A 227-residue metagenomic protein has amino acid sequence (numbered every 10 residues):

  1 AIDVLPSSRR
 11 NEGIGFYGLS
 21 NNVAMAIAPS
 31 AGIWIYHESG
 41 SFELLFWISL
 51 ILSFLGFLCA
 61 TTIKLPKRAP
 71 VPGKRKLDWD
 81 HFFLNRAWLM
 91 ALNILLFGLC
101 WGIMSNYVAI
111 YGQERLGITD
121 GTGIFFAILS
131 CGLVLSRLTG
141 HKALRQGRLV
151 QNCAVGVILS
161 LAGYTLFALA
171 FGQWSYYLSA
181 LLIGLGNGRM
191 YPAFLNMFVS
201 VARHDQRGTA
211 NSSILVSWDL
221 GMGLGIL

Functional and structural regions predicted by a protein language model:
A1-L19: Cytoplasmic helix-loop-helix junction between adjacent transmembrane helices in 12-TM secondary transporters
A1-L5, R189-A202: Intracellular juxtamembrane helix-capping segments at the cytosolic ends of symmetry-related transmembrane helices
A24-Y36, G225-L227: Small-residue (Gly/Pro/Ala) motifs that create kinks and tight helix-helix packing interfaces
L50-A69: C-terminal membrane-cytosol helix-exit motif in multi-pass small-molecule transporters
L65-M90: Juxtamembrane intracellular "pre-TM" segments in multi-pass secondary transporters
N106-D120: Short amphipathic helix-loop junctions that connect adjacent transmembrane helices in Major Facilitator Superfamily/SLC
S136-R148: Helix-to-loop junctions at the C-terminal end of transmembrane segments in multipass secondary transporters
Q151-T165: Structural signature of the two symmetry-related core transmembrane helices
